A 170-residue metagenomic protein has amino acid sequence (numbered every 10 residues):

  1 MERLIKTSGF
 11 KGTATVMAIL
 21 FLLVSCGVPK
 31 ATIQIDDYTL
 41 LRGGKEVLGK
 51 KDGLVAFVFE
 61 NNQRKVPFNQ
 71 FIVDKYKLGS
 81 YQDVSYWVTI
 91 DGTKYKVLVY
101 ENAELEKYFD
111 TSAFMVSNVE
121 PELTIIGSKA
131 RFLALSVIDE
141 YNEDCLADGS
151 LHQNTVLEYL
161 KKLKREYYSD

Functional and structural regions predicted by a protein language model:
E2-A14: Bacterial N-terminal signal peptides that target proteins for export
L22-S25: C-terminal motif of bacterial Sec signal peptides marking the signal peptidase cleavage site
G27-K30: Bacterial signal peptide processing site
T32-L41: Short linear interaction motifs
V47-D83: Post-signal-peptide N-terminal segment of Sec-exported extracytoplasmic proteins
N62, S80-D83, T89-Y100: Long, solvent-exposed N-terminal ectodomains/accessory regions that are displayed to the extracellular/lumenal milieu
L98-D170: Extracytoplasmic electrostatic interaction patches
